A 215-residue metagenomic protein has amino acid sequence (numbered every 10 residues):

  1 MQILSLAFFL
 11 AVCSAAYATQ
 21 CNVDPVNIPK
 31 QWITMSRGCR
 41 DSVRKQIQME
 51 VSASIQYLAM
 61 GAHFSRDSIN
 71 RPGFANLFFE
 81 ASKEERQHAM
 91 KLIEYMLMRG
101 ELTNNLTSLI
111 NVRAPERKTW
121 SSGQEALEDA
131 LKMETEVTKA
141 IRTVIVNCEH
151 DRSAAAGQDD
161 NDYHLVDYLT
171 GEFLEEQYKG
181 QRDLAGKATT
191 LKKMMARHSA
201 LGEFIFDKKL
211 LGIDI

Functional and structural regions predicted by a protein language model:
Q2-I215: Iron-associated oxidoreductase/ferritin-like identity signal
